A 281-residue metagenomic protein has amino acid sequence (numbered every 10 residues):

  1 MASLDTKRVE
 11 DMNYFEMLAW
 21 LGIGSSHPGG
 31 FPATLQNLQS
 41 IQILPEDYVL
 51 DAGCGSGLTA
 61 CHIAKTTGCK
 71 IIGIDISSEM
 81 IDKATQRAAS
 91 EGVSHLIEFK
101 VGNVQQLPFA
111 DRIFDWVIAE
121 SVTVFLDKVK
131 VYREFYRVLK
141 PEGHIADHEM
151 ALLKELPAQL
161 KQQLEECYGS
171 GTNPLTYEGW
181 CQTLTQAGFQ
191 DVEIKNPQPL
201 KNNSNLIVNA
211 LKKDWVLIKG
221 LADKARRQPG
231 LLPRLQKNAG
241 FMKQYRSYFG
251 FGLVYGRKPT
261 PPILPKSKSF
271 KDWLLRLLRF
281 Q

Functional and structural regions predicted by a protein language model:
H27-P45: Conserved alpha-helix/loop element of class I SAM-dependent methyltransferases that forms part of the SAM/SAH-binding
L50-A52, S56-Q106: Class I SAM-dependent methyltransferase SAM/SAH-binding core
Q105-W116: A short acidic, Gly/Pro-enriched loop at the edge of an enzyme's catalytic core that lines a small-molecule cofactor
W116-K128: A short SAM/SAH-binding and catalytic strip from SAM-dependent methyltransferases
V129-H144: A short glycine-rich, Lys/Arg-flanked "PGG" loop and its adjoining helix->strand segment in the class I
M150-G171: Short, glycine-/aromatic-enriched active-site segment of Class I SAM-dependent methyltransferases
T172-G188: Short alpha-helix
E193-Q281: Conserved Class I S-adenosyl-L-methionine
